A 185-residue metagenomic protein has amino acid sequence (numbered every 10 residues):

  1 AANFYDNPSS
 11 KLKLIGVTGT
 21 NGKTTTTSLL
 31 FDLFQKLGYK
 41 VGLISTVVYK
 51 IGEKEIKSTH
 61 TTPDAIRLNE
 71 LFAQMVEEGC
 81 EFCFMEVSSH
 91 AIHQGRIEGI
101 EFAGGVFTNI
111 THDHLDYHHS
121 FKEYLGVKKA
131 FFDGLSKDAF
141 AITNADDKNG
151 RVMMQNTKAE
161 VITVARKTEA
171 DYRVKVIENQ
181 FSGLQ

Functional and structural regions predicted by a protein language model:
A1, K158-Q180: Beta-strand->loop->alpha-helix junctions that form or flank phosphate-binding loops in nucleotide-handling enzymes
A1-A145, N149-A159: Phosphate-binding loop of NTP-binding sites
G42-S45, R173-Q185: Acidic-glycine-rich active-site phosphate/pyrophosphate-binding loop
